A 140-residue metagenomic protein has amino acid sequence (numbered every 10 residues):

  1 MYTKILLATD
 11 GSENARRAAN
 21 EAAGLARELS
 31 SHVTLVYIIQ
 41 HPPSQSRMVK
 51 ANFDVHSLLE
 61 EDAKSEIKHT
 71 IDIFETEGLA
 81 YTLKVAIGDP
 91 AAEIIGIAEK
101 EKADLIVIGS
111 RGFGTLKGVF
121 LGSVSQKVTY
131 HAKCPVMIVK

Functional and structural regions predicted by a protein language model:
T3-A51, I73, E77: Small/aliphatic-rich secondary-structure junction motif
D10, G88, S110-F113: Histidine-centered beta-alpha loop that forms part of the nucleotide-sugar donor binding/catalytic region in diverse
S31-H32, L79, A103, C134: Short glycine/serine/threonine/alanine-rich loop segments
T34, T82, M137: Conserved beta-strand positions in the Rossmann-like core of class I SAM-dependent methyltransferases
N52-S65: A short acidic, glycine-rich active-site loop that binds or catalyzes chemistry on phosphate/adenosine moieties
D72-I106: Structural beta-alpha unit
G96-K140: Gly/Ser-rich helix-loop-strand patches that form or flank binding pockets for ribonucleotide-derived cofactors
